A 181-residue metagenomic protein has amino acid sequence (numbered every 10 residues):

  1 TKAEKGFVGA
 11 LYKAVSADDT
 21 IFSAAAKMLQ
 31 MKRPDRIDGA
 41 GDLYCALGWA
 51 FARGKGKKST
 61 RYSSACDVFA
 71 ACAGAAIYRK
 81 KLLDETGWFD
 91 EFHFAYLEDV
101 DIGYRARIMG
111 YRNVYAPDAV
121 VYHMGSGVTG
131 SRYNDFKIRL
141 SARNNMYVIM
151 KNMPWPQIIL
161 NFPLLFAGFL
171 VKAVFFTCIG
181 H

Functional and structural regions predicted by a protein language model:
T1-K2, F92: The conserved acidic donor/metal-binding loop of glycosyltransferases
K2-W49: Conserved donor NDP-sugar-binding/catalytic core segment of glycosyltransferases
K5, K32, G54, T86-G87 (+2 more regions): Activation segment
G6-K13, D101-I102, N144, F169: Alpha-helical elements of Rossmann-like donor-binding domains used by nucleotide-donor carbohydrate transfer enzymes
L11, F69-Y122: A short, conserved alpha-helix in the catalytic core of glycosyltransferases
R36-D38, A46-F51, K57-K81, A95 (+2 more regions): A recurrent flexible, glycine/aromatic-enriched loop bordering the glycosyltransferase active site that acts as
M109-H181: Active-site-adjacent helix/loop segment of glycosyltransferases that harbors family-specific signature motifs
